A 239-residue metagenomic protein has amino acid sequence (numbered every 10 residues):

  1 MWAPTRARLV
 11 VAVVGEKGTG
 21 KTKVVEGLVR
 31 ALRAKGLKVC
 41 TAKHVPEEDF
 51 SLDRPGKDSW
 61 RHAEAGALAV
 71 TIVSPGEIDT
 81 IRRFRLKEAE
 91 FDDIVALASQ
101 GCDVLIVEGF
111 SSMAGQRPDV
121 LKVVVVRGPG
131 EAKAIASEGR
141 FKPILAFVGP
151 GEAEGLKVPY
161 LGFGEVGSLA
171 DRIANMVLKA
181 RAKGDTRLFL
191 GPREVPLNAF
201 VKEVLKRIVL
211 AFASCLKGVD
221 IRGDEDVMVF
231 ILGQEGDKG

Functional and structural regions predicted by a protein language model:
M1-V14, G18: Extreme N-terminal, non-catalytic leader segments that precede Walker-type/kinase nucleotide-binding cores
P4, V29-L86: N-terminal phosphate/diphosphate-binding loop that engages ATP/GTP or pyrophosphate donors across diverse enzyme folds
K21: Conserved lysine of the Walker
I81-M113: Phosphate-binding/switch loop-helix module in NTP-utilizing enzymes
S99, G109-V120, V126-P129, K133-S137: Active-site cofactor/cluster-binding pocket
Q100-V104, L145-G239: C-terminal accessory "lid"/substrate-recognition subdomains
L105-G109, V120-R127, K142-P150: Short, hydrophobic beta-strand segments that form beta-sheet elements in well-ordered domains
